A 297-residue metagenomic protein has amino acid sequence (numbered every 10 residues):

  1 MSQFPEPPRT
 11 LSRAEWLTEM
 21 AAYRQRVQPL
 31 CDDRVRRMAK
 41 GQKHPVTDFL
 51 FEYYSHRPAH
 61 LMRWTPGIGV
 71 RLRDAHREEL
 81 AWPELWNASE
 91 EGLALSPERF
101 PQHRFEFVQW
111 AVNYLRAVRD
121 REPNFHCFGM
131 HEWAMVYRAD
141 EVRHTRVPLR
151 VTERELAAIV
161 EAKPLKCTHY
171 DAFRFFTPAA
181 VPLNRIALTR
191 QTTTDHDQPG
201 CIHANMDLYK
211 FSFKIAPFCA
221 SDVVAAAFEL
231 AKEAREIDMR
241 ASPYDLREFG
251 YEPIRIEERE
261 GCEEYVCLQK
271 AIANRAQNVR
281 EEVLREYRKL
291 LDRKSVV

Functional and structural regions predicted by a protein language model:
S2-Y114, F249-S295: Active-site acidic/histidine clusters and adjacent loop/turn architecture that either coordinate catalytic ions
Y53, A59-H60, G67, I186-D197 (+1 more regions): Structured soluble/peripheral alpha/beta segments that form catalytic or ligand/cofactor-binding pockets
L95-T192: A contiguous catalytic/ligand-binding core that recognizes phosphate-bearing ligands
D140, V296-V297: Short intrinsically disordered, low-complexity coil segments enriched in acidic
L188, D195-S295: Charged low-complexity "KEKE/polyampholyte" interaction tracts
